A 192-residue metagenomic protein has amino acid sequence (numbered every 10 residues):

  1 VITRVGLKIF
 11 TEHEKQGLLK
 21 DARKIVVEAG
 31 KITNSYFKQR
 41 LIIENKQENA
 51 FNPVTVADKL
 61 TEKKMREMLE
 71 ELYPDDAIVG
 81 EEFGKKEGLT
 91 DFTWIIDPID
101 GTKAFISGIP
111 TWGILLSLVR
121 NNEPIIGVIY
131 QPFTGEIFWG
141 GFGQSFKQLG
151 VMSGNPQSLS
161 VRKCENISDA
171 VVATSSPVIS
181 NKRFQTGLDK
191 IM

Functional and structural regions predicted by a protein language model:
I2-I99: N-terminal subdomain of lithium-sensitive/metallo-dependent phosphomonoesterases centered on the IMPase/IPPase/PAP
D58, F105-I106: Short glycine/threonine-rich catalytic loop with a Thr-x-Gly-x-Asp
T90, I106-P110, G140: Short glycine/proline-enriched turns and hinge-like loops at secondary-structure junctions
G108-W112, N121-N122: Catalytic core of PPM/PP2C metal-dependent serine/threonine phosphatase domains
S117-M192: Acidic beta-strand-loop-alpha-helix segment within the catalytic core of divalent metal-dependent phosphate-processing
